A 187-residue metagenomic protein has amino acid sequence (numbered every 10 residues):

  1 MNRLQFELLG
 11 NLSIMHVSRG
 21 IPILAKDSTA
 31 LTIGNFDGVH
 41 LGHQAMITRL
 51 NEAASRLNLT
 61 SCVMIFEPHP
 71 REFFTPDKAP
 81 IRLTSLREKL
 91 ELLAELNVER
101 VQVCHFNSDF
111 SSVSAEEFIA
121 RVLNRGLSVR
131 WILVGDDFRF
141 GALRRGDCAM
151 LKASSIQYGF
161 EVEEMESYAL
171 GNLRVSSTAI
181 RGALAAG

Functional and structural regions predicted by a protein language model:
N2-G187: Nucleotidyltransferase catalytic core that binds NTPs
